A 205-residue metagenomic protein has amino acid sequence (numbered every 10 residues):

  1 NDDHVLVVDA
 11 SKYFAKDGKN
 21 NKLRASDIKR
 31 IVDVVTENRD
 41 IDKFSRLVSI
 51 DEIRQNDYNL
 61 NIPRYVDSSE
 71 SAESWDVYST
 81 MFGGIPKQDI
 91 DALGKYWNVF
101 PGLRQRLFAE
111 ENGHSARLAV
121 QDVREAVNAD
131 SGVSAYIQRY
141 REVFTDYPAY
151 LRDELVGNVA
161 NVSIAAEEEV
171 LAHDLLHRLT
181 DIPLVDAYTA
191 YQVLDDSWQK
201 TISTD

Functional and structural regions predicted by a protein language model:
N1-D205: A conserved structural/catalytic subdomain of Rossmann-like adenosyl-cofactor enzymes
